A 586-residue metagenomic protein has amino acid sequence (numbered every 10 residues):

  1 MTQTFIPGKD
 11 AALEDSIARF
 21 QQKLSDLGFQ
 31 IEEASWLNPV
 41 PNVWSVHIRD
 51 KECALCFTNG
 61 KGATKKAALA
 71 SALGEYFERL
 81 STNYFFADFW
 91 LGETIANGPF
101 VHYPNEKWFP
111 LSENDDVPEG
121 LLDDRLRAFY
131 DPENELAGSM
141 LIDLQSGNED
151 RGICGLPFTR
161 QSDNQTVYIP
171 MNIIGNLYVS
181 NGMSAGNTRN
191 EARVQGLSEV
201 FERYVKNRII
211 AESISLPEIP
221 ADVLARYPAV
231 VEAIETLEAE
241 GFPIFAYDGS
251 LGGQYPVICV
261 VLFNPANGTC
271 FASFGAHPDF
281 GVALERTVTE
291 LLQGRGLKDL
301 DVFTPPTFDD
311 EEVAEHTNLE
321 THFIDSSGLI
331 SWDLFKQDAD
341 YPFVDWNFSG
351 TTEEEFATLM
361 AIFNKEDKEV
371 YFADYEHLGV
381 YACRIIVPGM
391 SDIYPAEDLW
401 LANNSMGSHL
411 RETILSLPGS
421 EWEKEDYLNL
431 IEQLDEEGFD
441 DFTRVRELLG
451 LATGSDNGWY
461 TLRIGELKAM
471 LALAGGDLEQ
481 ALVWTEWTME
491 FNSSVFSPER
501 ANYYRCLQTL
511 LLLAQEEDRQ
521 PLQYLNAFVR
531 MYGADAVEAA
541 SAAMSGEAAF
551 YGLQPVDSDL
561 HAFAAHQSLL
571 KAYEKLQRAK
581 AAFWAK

Functional and structural regions predicted by a protein language model:
M1-K586: Helix-biased "structured C-terminal domain" signature
